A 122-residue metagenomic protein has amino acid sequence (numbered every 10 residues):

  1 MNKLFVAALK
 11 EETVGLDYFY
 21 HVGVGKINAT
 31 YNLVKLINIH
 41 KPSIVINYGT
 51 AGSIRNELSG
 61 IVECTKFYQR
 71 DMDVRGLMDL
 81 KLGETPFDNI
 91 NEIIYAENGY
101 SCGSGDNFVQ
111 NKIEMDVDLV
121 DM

Functional and structural regions predicted by a protein language model:
M1-L4: Extreme N-terminal starter segment of soluble prokaryotic enzymes
V6-K10: Structural motif
E11-M122: Glycine-rich phosphate- or other oxyanion-binding loops that anchor nucleotides, phosphorylated ligands
